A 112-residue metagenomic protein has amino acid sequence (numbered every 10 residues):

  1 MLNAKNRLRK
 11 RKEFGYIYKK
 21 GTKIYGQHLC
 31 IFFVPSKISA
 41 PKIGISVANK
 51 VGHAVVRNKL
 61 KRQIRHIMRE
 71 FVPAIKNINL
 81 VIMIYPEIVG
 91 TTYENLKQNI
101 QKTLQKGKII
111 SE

Functional and structural regions predicted by a protein language model:
M1-E112: Positively charged, solvent-exposed patches that mediate nucleic-acid binding
